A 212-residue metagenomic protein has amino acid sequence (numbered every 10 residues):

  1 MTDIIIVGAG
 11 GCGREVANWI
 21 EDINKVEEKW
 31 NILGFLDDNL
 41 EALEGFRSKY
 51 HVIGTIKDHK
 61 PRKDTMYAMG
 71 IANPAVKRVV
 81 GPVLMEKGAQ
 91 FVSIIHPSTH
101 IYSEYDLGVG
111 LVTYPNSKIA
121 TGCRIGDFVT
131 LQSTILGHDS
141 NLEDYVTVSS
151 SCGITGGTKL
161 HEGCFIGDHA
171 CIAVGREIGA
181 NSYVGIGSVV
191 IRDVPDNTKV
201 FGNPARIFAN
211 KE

Functional and structural regions predicted by a protein language model:
T2-I20: Glycine-rich adenosine-cofactor-binding loop
D3-I5, N31-L33, D64-Y67: Short active-site oxyanion
C12, E41, R206: Conserved Rossmann-like nucleotide-cofactor binding loop
I20-N24, L84: Active-site catalytic pocket residues across diverse enzymes, especially alpha/beta-hydrolases
I23-E44: NAD(P)-binding Rossmann-fold cofactor-contacting core
L40-H100: Phosphate-bearing ligand-interacting subdomains that bind or position ATP/ADP/UDP/GDP/NAD(P) or nucleotide-linked
S93-F208: Structural signal for interior beta-strand "rungs" in well-ordered beta-sheet cores of soluble enzyme domains
